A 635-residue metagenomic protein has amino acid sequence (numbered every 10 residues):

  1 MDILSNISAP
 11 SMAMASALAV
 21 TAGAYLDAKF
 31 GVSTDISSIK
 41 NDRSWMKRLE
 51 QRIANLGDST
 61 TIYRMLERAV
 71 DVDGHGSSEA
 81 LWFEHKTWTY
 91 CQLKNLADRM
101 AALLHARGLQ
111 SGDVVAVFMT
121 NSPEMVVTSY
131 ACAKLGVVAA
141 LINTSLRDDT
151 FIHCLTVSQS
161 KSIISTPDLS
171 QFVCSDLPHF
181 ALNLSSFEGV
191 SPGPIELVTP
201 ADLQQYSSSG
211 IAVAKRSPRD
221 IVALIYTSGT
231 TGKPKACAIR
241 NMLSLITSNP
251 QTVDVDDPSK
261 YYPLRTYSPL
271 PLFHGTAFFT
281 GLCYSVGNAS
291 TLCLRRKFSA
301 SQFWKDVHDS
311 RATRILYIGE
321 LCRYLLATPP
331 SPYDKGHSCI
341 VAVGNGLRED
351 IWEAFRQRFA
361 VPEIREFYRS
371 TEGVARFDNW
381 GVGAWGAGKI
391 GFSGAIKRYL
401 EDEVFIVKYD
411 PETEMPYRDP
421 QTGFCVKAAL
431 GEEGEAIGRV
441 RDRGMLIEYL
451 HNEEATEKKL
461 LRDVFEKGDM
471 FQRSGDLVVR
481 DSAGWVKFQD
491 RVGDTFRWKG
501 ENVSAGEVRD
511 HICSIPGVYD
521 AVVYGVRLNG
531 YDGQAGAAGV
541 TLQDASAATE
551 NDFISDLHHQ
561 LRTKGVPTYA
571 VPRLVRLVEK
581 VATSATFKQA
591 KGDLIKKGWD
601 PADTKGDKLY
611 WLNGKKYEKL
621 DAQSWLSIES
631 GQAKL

Functional and structural regions predicted by a protein language model:
M1-R107, S111, K616-L635: N-lobe entry segment of adenylate-forming
D2-N41, A106-R107, V127-Y130, K134-L203 (+1 more regions): Structural core segment of the AMP-binding/adenylate-forming
D2-V20, I390-I406, P411-R418, T422-G434 (+6 more regions): AMP-binding adenylation
N41-S44, D168-R219, K233, A375-F377 (+1 more regions): ANL superfamily adenylate-forming
S77, Q204-Y226, K233, L243 (+1 more regions): Conserved pre-ATP/AMP-binding loop-to-beta segment of ANL
L96-M100, P218, C237-P258, P269 (+1 more regions): Conserved structural elements of the adenylate-forming
L245-R265, F273-R314: Conserved AMP-binding/adenylation subdomain of ANL enzymes
G287, A312-Y317, L326-P411, L446: Gly/Ser/Thr-rich phosphate-binding loop
